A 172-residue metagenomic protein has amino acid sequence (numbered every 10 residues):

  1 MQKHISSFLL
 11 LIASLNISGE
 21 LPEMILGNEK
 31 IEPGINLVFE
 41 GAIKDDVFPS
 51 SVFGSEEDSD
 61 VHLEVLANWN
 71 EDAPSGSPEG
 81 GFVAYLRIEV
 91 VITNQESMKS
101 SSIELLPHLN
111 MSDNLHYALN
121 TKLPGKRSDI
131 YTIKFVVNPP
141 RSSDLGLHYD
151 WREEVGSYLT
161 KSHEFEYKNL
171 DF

Functional and structural regions predicted by a protein language model:
Q2-L10: Sec-dependent signal peptide recognition, specifically the positively charged N-region followed immediately by
A13-S18: N-terminal signal peptide c-region/cleavage motif recognized by signal peptidases
E20-E57: Short, compositionally biased P/S/T/A/G/V-rich stretches that sit at domain boundaries
H62-G81: Short amphipathic, basic-aromatic surface patches that mediate peripheral association with negatively charged
E71, N94-M98, R141: Solvent-exposed strand-loop boundary residues in beta-sheet-rich modules
G80-S100: Extended low-complexity, serine/threonine- and proline-enriched intrinsically disordered segments
L106-R141: Short, solvent-exposed, Trp/other aromatic-anchored flexible loops in extracytoplasmic proteins
V137-W151: Short acidic/polar inter-strand loop motif in beta-rich domains
